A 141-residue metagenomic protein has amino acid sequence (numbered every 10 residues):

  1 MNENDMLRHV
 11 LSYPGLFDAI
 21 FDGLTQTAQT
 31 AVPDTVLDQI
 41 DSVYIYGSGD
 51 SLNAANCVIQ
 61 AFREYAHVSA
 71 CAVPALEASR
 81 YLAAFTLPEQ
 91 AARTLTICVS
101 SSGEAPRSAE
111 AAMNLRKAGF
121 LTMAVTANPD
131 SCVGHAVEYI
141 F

Functional and structural regions predicted by a protein language model:
M1-Q39: Cofactor-/ligand-binding subdomain signature composed of acidic, glycine-rich, tryptophan-containing flexible loops
D38-F141: Glycine-rich phosphate-binding loops that contact phosphosugars or nucleotide phosphates
